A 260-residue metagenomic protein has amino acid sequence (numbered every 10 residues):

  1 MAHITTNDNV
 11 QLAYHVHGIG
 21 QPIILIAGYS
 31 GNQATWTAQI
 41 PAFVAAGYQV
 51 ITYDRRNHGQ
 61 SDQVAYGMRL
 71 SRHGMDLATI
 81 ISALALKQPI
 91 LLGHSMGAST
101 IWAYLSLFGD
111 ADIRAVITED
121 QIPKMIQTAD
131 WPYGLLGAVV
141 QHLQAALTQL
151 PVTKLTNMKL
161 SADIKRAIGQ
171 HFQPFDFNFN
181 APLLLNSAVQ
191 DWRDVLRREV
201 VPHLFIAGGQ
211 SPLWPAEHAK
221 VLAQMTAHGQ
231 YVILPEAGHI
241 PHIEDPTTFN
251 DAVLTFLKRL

Functional and structural regions predicted by a protein language model:
M1-I24, A45-Y48, L86-K87, R114 (+3 more regions): Alpha/beta-hydrolase fold catalytic core
N7, A45, I51-M96, D251: Active-site loop/oxyanion-hole signature of alpha/beta-hydrolase fold enzymes
V10-D62: Conserved HGGG/HGGXW glycine-rich cap/lid loop of the alpha/beta-hydrolase fold
S30, R55-G59, A98, P123 (+1 more regions): Alpha/beta-hydrolase active-site loop signature
W102-L107, D112-Q144: Flexible "cap/lid" loop of the alpha/beta hydrolase fold
Q127-G134, L143-V201: Conserved alpha/beta-hydrolase catalytic His-Asp/Glu region
A181-M225, Q230-I233: Conserved serine/cysteine hydrolase catalytic core
G229-L260: Catalytic active-site module of serine/aspartate enzymes centered on a nucleophile-bearing elbow/loop
